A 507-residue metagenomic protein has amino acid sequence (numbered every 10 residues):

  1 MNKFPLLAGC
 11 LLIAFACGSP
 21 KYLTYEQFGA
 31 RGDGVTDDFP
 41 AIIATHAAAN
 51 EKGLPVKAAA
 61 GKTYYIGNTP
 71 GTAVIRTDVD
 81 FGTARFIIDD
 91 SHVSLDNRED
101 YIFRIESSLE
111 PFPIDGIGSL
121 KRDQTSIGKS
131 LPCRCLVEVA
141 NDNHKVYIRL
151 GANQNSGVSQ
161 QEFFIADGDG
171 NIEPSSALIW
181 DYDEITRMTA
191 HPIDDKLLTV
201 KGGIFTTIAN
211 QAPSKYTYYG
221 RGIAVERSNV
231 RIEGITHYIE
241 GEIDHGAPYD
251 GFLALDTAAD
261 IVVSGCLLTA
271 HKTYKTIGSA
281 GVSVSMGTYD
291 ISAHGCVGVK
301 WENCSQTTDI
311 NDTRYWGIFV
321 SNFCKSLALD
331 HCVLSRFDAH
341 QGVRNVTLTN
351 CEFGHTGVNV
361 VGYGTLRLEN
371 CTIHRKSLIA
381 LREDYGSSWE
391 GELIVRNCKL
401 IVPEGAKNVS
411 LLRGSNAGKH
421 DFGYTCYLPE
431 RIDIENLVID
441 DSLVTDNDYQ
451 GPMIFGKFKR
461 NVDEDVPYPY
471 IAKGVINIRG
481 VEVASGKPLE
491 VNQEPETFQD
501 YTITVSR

Functional and structural regions predicted by a protein language model:
M1-L7: Bacterial N-terminal signal peptides that target proteins for export
K3, L12-K21: Bacterial Sec-dependent signal peptides at the C-terminal "C-region" and cleavage site
C17-A41: Right-handed parallel beta-helix/beta-solenoid
Y22, G53-P55, G61-T63, P70-T72 (+23 more regions): Detector for repetitive beta-architecture
G29, F39, I43, E51-D100 (+6 more regions): N-terminal extracellular ligand-recognition/capping segment immediately after the signal peptide
S91-E99, R104-S107, T207-Q211, K215 (+4 more regions): Extracellular beta-rich repeat passengers
G128, P132-V137, N141-G168, I204-E352: Right-handed parallel beta-helix
V158-Q161, I165-K196: Extended acidic/polar, glycine-enriched regions that form or flank non-catalytic beta-rich accessory modules
